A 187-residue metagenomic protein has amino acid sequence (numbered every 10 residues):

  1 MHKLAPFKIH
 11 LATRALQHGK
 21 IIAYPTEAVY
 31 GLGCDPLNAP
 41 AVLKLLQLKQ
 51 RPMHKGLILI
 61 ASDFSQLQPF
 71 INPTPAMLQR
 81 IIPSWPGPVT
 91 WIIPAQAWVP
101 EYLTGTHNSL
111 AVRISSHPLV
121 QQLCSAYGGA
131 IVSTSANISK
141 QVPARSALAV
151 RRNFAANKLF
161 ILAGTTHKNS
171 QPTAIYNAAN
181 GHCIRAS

Functional and structural regions predicted by a protein language model:
M1-S187: Active-site-adjacent structural elements in enzyme catalytic cores
